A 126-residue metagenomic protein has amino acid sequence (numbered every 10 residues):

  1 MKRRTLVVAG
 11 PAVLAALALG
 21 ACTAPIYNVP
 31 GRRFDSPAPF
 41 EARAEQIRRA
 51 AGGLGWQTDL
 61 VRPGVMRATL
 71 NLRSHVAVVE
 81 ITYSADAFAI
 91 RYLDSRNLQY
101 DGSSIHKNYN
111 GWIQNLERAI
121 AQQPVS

Functional and structural regions predicted by a protein language model:
R3-V7: N-terminal export leaders
G10-L14: Sec-dependent signal peptide hydrophobic core
L19-A21: C-terminal motif of bacterial Sec signal peptides marking the signal peptidase cleavage site
T23-S126: Ser/Thr-rich, low-complexity intrinsically disordered terminal regions
